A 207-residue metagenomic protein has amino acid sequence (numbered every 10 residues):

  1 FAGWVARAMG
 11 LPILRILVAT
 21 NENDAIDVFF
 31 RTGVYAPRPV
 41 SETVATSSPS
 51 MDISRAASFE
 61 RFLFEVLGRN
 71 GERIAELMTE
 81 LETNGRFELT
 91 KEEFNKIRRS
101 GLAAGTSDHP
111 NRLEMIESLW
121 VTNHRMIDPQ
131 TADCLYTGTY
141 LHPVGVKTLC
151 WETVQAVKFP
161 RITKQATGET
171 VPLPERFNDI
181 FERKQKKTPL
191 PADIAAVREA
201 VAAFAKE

Functional and structural regions predicted by a protein language model:
F1-E207: PLP-dependent amino-acid enzyme catalytic core
